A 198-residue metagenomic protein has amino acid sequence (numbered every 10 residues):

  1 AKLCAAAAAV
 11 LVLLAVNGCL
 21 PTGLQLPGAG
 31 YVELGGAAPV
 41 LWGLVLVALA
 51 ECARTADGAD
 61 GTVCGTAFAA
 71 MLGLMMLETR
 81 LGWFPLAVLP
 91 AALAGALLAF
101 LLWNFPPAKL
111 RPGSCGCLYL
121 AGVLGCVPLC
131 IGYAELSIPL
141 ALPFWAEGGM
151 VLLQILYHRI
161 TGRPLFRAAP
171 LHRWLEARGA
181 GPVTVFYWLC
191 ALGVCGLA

Functional and structural regions predicted by a protein language model:
A1, L152-V183: Cytosolic, membrane-interface loops and tails of multi-pass inner-membrane proteins
A1-P143: "…together with the soluble PPM/PP2C metallo-phosphatase catalytic core" -> "…together with the soluble PPM/PP2C
G23, G58, G148-I160: Membrane-spanning helices that line or support transport/gating and their immediate boundary helices in channels
Y31, P107, H172-R173, R178 (+1 more regions): Residue-level detector of solvent-exposed, low-hydrophobicity positions
G65, G113, A168-A169, W188: Generic beta-strand/beta-sheet core signal
S137, A141-W145, R163, R167 (+1 more regions): Short amphipathic alpha-helical interaction segments
A146-E147, C195: Membrane-embedded alpha-helical segments of transport systems, primarily multispan ion/solute transporters
P182-A198: Final/C-terminal transmembrane alpha-helix of multipass membrane proteins
